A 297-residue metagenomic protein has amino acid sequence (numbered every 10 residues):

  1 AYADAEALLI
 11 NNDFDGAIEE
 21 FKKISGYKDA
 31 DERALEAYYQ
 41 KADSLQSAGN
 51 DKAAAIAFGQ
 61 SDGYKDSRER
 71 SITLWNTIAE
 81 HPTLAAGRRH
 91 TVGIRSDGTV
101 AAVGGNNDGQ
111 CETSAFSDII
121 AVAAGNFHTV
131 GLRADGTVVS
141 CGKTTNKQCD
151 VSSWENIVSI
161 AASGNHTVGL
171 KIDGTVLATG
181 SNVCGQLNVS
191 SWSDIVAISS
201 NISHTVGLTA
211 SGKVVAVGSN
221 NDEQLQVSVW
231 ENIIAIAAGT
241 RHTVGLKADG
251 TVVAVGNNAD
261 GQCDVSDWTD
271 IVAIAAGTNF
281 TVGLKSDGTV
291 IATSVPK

Functional and structural regions predicted by a protein language model:
A1-L9, E32-Q46: Alpha-helical tetratricopeptide repeat
E20-R33, F58-R70: Short solvent-exposed coil/turn linkers within tandem alpha-helical repeat scaffolds
H81-G93: Beta-strand-rich domains and repeat architectures in extracellular enzymes and scaffolds, especially beta-propellers
R89, G104-A115, F127, G142-S153 (+5 more regions): Short glycine/serine- and acidic-residue-enriched loop/turn motifs that recur at repeat junctions
H90-G93, A102, H128-G131, S140 (+8 more regions): Conserved core positions of repeat-based scaffolds
